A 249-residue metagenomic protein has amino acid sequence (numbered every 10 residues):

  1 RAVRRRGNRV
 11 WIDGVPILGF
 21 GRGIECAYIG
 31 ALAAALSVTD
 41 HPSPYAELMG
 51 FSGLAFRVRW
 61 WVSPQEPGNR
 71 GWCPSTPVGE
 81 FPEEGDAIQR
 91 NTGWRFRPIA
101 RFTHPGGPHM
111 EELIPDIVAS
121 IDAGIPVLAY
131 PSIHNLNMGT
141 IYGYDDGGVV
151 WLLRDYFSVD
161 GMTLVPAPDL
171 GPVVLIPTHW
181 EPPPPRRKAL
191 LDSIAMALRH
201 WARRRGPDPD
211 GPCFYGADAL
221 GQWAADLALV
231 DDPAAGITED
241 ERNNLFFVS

Functional and structural regions predicted by a protein language model:
A2-P105, D122-A123, L128-L136, Y144-S249: Cys-His-centered catalytic/binding microenvironment captured across papain-like cysteine peptidases and homologous
F102-A119: Mixed-charge, Lys/Arg-rich low-complexity intrinsically disordered regions
